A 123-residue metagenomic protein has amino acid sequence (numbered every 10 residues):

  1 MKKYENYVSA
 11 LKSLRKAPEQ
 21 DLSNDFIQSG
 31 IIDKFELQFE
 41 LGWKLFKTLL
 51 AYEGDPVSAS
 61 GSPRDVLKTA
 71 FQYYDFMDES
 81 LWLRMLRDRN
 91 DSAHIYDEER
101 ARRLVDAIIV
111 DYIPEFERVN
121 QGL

Functional and structural regions predicted by a protein language model:
M1-L123: Solvent-exposed interaction patches of small proteins and small membrane subunits
